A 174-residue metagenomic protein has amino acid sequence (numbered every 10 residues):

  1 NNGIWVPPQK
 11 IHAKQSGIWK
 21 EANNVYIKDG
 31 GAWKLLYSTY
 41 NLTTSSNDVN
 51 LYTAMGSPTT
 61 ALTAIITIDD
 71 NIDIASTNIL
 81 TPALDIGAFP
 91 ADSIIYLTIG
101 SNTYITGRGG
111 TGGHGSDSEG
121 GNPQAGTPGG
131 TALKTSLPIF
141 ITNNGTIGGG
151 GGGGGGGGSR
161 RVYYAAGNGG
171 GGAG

Functional and structural regions predicted by a protein language model:
N1-A61: Enriched but not universal
G3-I4, T63, T111-G112, A132-F140: Aliphatic-rich, non-membrane protein domains
S16, N24-G30, G110, P138 (+2 more regions): Disulfide-stabilized cysteine-rich extracellular repeat microdomains
S46-T59, A75-P90, I141-N143: Short, T/G/N/S-enriched strand-turn elements that build extracellular solenoid repeat scaffolds
I66-I68, I94-I99, I139-N144: All-beta strand scaffolds that present successive hydrophobic residues in beta-strands
N71-T81, I86, S101-K134, N144-G174: Glycine-centered low-complexity coil/loop motifs and glycine-rich tracts, especially the flexible linkers
